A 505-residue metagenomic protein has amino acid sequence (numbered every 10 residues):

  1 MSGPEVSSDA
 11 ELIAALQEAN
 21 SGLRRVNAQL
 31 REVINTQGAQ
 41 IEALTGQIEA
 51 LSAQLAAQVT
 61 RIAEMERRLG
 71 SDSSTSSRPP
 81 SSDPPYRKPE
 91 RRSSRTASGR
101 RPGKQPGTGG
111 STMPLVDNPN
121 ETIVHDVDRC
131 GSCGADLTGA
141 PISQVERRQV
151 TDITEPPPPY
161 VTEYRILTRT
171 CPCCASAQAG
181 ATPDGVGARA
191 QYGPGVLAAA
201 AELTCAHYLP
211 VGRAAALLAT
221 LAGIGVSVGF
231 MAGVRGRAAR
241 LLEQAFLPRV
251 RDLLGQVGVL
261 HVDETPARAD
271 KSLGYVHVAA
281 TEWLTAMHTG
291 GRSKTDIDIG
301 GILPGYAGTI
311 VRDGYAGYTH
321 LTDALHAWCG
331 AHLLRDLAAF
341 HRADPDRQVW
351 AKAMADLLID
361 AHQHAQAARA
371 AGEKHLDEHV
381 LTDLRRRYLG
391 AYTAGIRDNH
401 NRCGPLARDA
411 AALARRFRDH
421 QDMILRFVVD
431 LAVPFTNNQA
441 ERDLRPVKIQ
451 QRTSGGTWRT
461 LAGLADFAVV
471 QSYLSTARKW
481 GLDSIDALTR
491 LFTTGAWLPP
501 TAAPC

Functional and structural regions predicted by a protein language model:
M1-A190, V262: Short, flexible loop/hinge motifs at secondary-structure junctions
S2-V6, T112, V127, Y164-C505: Catalytic center-proximal scaffold of phosphoryl-transfer enzymes
